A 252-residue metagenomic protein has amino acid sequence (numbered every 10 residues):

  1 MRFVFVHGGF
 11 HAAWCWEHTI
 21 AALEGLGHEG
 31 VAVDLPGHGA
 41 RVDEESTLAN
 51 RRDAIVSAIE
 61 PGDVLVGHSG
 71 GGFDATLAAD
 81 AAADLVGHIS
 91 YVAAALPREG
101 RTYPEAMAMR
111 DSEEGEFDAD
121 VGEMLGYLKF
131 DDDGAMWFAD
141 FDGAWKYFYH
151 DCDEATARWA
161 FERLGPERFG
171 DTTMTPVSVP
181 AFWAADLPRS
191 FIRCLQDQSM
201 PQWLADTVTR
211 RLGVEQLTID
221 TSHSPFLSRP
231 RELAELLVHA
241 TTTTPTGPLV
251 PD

Functional and structural regions predicted by a protein language model:
R2-A40: Conserved HGGG/HGGXW glycine-rich cap/lid loop of the alpha/beta-hydrolase fold
V4-G8, G67-H68, R193: The conserved beta1-alpha1 loop
L35-V64, L77-A81, Y103-E114: Active-site loop/oxyanion-hole signature of alpha/beta-hydrolase fold enzymes
V66-G71, A75: Gly/Ala-rich beta-loop-alpha elbow adjacent to hydrolase catalytic centers
D80, D84-V86, S90-D132, D171-T175 (+2 more regions): Flexible "cap/lid" loop of the alpha/beta hydrolase fold
D131-W183: Conserved alpha/beta-hydrolase catalytic His-Asp/Glu region
E162-L212, Q216-R231, E235: Conserved serine/cysteine hydrolase catalytic core
